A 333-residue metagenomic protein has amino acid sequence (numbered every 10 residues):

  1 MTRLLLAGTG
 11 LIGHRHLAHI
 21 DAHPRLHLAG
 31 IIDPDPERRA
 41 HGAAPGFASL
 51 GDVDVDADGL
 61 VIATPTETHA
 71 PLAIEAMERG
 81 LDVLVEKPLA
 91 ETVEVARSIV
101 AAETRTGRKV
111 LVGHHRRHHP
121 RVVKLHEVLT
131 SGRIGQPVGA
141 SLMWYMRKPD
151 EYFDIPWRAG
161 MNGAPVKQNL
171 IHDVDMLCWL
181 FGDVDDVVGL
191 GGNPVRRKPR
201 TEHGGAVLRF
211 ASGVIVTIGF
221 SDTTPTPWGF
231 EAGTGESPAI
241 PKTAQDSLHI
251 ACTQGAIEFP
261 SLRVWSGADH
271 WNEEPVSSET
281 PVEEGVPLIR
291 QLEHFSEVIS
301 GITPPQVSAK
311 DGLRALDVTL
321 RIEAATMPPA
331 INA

Functional and structural regions predicted by a protein language model:
M1-G42: N-terminal Rossmann-like dinucleotide-binding module
H16, A44-A101: Beta-loop-alpha module in the N-terminal Rossmann-like domain of NAD(P)-dependent dehydrogenases, especially those
A44, R79-L81, T106-R108, V214-I215: A short helix->loop->beta-strand "cap" motif at the edges of active sites that frequently abuts
G59-I62, R108, A211, P260 (+2 more regions): C-terminal helix-rich "cap/oligomerization" subdomain common to oxidoreductases
V85, V110-V112, S141, I218 (+1 more regions): Hydrophobic residues in well-ordered beta-strands that form the structural core
S98-R116, G135-L142: Rossmann-fold dehydrogenase core element
R116-K198, G204-V207: Predominantly a Rossmann-like dinucleotide-binding segment in NAD(P)-dependent oxidoreductases
R197-T201, S212-R290: NAD(P)-dinucleotide binding in Rossmann-like oxidoreductases
